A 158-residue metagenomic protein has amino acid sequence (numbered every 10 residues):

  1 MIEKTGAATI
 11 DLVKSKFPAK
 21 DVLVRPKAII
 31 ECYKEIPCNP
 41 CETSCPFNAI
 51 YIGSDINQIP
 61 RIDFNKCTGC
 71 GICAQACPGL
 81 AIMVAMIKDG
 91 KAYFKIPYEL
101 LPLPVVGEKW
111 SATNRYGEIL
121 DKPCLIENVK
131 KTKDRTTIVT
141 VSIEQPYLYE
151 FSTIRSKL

Functional and structural regions predicted by a protein language model:
S15-P37, I50-G69, A85-L100: Ferredoxin-like iron-sulfur electron-transfer modules
I36-F47, N65-L80: Local cysteine-cluster metal-coordination motifs and their immediate loop/turn environment, predominantly Fe-S cluster
A81, L100, N114-L120: Short, charged beta-turn/beta-strand-edge "cap" motif at the junction between a beta-strand and an adjacent loop
L103-V105: Short, well-ordered loop/turn sites that connect or cap secondary structure elements
G107-S111: Generic structural signal for buried aliphatic residues
E118-K133: Short beta-strand-centered aromatic/proline hotspots
K131-I143: Short, solvent-exposed secondary-structure boundary/capping segments
T153-L158: Intrinsically disordered, low-complexity, charged/polar segments
